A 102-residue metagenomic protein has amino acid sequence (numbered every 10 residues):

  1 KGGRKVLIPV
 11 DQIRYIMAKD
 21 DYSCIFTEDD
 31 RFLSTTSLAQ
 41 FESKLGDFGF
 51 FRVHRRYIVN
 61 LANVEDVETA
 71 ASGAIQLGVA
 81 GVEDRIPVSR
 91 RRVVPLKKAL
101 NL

Functional and structural regions predicted by a protein language model:
K1-R4, V88-L102: Eukaryotic intrinsically disordered, low-complexity regulatory linkers and tails enriched in Ser/Thr/Pro
K1-R85: Conserved binding/recognition cores within well-folded domains
